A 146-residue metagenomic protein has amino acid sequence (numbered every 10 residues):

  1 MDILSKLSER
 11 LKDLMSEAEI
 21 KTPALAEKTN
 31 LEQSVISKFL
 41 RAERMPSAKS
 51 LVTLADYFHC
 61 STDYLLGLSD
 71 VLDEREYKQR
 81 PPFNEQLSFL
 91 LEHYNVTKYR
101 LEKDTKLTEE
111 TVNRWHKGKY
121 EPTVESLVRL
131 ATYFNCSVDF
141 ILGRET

Functional and structural regions predicted by a protein language model:
M1-I20, L72-V96: A short, Lys/Arg-rich alpha-helix, primarily the initiator
L11, A48, L87-L90, K98-L101 (+2 more regions): Short, structured motif recognition centered on aromatic/hydrophobic residues
L11, L25-A26, I36-F39, L65 (+3 more regions): Conserved hydrophobic/aromatic packing and binding residues within compact polymer-binding modules
M15, A26, A55, L91 (+2 more regions): The alpha-helix within a helix-turn-helix
N30-P46, K106-E121: Recognition helix of helix-turn-helix/homeodomain-like DNA-binding domains that insert into the DNA major groove
K49-Y64, E125-F140: DNA major-groove recognition helix of helix-turn-helix/homeodomain DNA-binding modules
Y64-R75, F140-T146: Short amphipathic recognition helices of helix-turn-helix/homeodomain-type DNA-binding modules
